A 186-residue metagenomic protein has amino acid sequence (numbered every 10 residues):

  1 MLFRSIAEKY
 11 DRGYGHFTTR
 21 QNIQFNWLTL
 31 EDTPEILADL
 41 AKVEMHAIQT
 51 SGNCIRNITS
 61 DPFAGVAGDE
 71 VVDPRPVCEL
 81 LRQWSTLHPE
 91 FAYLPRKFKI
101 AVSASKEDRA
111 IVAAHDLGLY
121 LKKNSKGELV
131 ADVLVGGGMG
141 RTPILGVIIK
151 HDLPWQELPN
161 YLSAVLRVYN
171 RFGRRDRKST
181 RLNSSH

Functional and structural regions predicted by a protein language model:
M1-S184: Peripheral terminal and linker regions in Fe-S/redox and tRNA-modifying enzymes
